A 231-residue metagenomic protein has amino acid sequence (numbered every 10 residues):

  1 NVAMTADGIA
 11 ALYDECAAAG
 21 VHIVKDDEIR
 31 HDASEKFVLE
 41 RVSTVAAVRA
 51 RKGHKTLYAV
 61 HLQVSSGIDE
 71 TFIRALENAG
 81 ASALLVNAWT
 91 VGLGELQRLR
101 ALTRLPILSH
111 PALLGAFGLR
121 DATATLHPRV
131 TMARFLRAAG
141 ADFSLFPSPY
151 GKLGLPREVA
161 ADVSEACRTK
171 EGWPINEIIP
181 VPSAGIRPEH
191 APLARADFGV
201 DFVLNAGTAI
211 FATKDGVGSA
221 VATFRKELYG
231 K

Functional and structural regions predicted by a protein language model:
N1-Y13, A18, H22, I29-K36 (+2 more regions): Metallocofactor- and cofactor-centric catalytic cores in central/energy metabolism, strongly enriched
M4, G8-A11, A33-R41, I68 (+3 more regions): Alpha-helix N-cap and loop-to-helix initiation/capping positions
C16, A194, F224: Conserved, mostly hydrophobic/aromatic
V21-V42, S148-L155: Glycine-rich, proline-tolerant flexible connector loops at the mouths of alpha/beta enzymes
E40-A50, T56, V60, V64-E77 (+2 more regions): N-terminal active-site wall of soluble small-molecule enzyme domains
T71-R74, A79-N205: Catalytic alpha/beta core domains of metabolic enzymes, predominantly
A122, R134, G216-K231: Extended, intrinsically disordered, low-complexity segments
T208-T213: A short, acidic, flexible beta-alpha connecting loop/helix-capping segment that sits on the rim of active
